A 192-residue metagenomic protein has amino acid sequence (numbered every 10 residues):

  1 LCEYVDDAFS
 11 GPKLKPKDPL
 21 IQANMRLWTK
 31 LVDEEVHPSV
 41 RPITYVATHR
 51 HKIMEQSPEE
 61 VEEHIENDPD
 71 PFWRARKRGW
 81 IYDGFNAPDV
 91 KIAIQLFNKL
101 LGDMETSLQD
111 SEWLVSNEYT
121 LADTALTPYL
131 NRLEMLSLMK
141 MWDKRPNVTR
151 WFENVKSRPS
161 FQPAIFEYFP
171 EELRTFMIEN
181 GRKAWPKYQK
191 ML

Functional and structural regions predicted by a protein language model:
L1-F72, D110, N180-R182, Y188-L192: GST-like domain detector, emphasizing the conserved glutathione-binding G-site in the N-terminal thioredoxin-like
C2, A23-R26, A125, T149 (+1 more regions): Generic structural signal for individual residues within well-ordered alpha-helical segments across diverse proteins
F9, L108-S111, P159, Y168: A general structural signal marking secondary-structure boundaries and capping sites
P12-K17, V40, L114-N117, W142 (+1 more regions): Short, hydrophobic secondary-structure boundary micro-motifs
L27-T29, N117-E118, K156: Generic secretory/membrane-interface signal
V36-E153: GST-like fold's C-terminal all-alpha helical module
D123, L130-L192: C-terminal or late-domain output modules
